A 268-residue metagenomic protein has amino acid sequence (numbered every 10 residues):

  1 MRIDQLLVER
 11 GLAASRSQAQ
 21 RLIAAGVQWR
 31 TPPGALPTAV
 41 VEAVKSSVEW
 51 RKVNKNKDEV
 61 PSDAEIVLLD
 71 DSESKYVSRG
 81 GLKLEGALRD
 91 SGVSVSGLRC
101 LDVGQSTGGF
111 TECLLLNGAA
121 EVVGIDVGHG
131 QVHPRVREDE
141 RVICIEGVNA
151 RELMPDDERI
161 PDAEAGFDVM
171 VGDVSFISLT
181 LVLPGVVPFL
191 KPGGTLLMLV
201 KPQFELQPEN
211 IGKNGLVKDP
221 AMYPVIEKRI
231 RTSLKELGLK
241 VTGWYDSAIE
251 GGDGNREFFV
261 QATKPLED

Functional and structural regions predicted by a protein language model:
M1-I3, S17-G86, S91-V93: S4-like RNA-binding module at protein N-termini
V95-S106, L114: Conserved class I S-adenosyl-L-methionine
S106-T111, G128: Residues at the N-terminus of the alpha-helix immediately C-terminal to the conserved SAM/SAH-binding loop
V123-L181: S-adenosyl-L-methionine
T180-L197: A short glycine-rich, Lys/Arg-flanked "PGG" loop and its adjoining helix->strand segment in the class I
P202-D219: Short, glycine-/aromatic-enriched active-site segment of Class I SAM-dependent methyltransferases
Y223-L237: Short alpha-helix
I249-D268: Core SAM-dependent methyltransferase catalytic element
